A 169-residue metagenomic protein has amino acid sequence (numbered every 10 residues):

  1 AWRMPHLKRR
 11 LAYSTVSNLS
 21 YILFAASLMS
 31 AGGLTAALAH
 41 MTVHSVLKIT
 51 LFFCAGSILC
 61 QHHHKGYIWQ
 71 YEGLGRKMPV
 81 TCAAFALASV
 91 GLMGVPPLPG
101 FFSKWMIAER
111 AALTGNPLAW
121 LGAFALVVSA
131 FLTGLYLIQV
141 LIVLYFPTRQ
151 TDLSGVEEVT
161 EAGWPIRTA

Functional and structural regions predicted by a protein language model:
A1-I68: Alpha-helical multi-pass transmembrane bundles of energy-transducing inner-membrane proteins
A1-W2, L87-P97: Transmembrane alpha-helix interface/packing and boundary motifs in multi-pass membrane proteins, characterized by
I22-G32, S103-A123: Interfacial segments of multi-pass membrane proteins
F52-A55, H64, K104-W105, G134 (+1 more regions): Alpha-helical transmembrane segments of polytopic integral membrane proteins, especially the permease/helical cores
Q61-H64, I68, G75-A83, L137-A169: Cytoplasmic/organellar membrane-interface segments at the starts of transmembrane helices in multi-pass inner-membrane
A83, L87-V90, F124: Hydrophobic residues within the alpha-helical transmembrane core of Major Facilitator Superfamily
V95-W105: Transmembrane helix boundary and interhelical junction motifs in multipass membrane proteins
A119-L137: Alpha-helical transmembrane segments of multi-pass integral membrane proteins
